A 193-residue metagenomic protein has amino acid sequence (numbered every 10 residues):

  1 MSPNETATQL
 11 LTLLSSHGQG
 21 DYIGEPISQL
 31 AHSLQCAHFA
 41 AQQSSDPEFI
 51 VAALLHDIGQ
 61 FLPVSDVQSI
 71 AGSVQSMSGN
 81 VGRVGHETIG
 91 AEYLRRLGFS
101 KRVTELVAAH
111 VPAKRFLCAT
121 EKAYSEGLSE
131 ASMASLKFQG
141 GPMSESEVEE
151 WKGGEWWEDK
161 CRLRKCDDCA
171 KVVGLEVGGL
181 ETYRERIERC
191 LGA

Functional and structural regions predicted by a protein language model:
M1, G24-I27, V81: Short N-terminal micro-motifs specific to bacterial/archaeal maturation and metal-cluster initiation sites
M1-T12: Extended, non-globular alpha-helical segments
L11-Q35, G59-F61, S69-Q75: Active-site flanking loop/helix segments enriched in acidic
L13-H17, Y93, L106, C166 (+2 more regions): Residues that form generic nucleotide/phosphate-binding pockets
Y22, R115, A119, K171-L175: Residue-level signal for secondary-structure boundary elements
Q29, R83, E176: Aromatic-acidic/polar surface patches that form glycan- and anion
A37-K165: Divalent metal-dependent catalytic cores for phosphoryl transfer on phosphate-bearing substrates
K165, C169-A193: Charged phosphate-binding loop/patch that engages nucleotide di/tri-phosphates or the phosphate backbone of nucleic
